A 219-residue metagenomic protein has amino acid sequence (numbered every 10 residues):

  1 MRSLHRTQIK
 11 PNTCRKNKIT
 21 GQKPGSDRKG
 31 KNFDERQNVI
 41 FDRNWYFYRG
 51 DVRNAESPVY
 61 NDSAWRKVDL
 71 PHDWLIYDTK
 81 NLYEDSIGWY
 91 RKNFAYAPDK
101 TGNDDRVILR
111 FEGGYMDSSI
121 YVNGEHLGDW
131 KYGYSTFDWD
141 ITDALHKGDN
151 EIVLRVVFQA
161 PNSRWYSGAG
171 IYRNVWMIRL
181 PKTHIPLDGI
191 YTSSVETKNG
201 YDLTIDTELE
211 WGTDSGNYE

Functional and structural regions predicted by a protein language model:
L4-Y115, N162, G168-I171, T183: Extended carbohydrate-recognition surfaces in non-catalytic/accessory domains of CAZymes and lectin-like proteins
D27-R28, Y46, D129, W211-S215: Generic detector of bulky aromatic hydrophobic side chains
D51, K80, D85-D188, S193 (+1 more regions): Accessory beta-strand-rich segments of carbohydrate-active enzymes
V122, Y201-E219: Beta-strand-rich binding/interaction modules
S194-Y201: Short, solvent-exposed loop/linker segments at the N-terminal edge of repeated beta-sheet extracellular domains
